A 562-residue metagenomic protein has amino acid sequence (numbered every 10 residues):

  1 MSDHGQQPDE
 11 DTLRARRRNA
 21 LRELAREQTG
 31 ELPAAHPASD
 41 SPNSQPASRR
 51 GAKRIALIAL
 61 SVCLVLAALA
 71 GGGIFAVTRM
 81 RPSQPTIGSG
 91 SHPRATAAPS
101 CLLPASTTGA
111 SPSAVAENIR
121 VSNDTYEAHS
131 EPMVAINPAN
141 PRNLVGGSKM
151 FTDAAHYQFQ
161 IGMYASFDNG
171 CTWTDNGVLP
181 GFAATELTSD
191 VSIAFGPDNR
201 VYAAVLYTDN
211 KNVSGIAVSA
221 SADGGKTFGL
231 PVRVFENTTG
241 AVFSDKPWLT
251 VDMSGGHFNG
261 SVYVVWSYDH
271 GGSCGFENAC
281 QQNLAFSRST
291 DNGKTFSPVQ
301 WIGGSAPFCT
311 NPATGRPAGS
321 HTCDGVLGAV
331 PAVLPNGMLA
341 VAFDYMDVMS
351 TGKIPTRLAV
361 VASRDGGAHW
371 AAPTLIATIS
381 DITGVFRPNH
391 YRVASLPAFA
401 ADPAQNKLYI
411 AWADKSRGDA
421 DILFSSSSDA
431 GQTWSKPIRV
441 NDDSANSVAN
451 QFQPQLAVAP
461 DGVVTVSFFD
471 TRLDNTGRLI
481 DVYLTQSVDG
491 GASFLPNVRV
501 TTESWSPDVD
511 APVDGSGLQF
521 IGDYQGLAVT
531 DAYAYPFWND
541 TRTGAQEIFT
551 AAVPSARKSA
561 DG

Functional and structural regions predicted by a protein language model:
M1-P37: N-terminal targeting leaders characterized by basic, low-complexity, disordered sequences that direct proteins
A15-A25, K53-L60, I74-R79, Y157: Alpha-helical segments embedded in low-complexity/disordered contexts
E31-R50: Juxtamembrane low-complexity tails/linkers enriched in Ser/Thr-Pro and polybasic
Q45-C63, F399: N-terminal export and membrane-targeting signals
G51-R54, G73, S83, E117: Generic short amphipathic/hydrophobic targeting helices enriched at N-termini, encompassing Sec-type signal peptides
L60-G72: Core hydrophobic alpha-helical transmembrane segments of single-pass membrane proteins
L69-A98: C-terminal region of N-terminal signal peptides and the immediate post-cleavage residues of exported proteins
I87-G562: C-terminal PAP-associated
